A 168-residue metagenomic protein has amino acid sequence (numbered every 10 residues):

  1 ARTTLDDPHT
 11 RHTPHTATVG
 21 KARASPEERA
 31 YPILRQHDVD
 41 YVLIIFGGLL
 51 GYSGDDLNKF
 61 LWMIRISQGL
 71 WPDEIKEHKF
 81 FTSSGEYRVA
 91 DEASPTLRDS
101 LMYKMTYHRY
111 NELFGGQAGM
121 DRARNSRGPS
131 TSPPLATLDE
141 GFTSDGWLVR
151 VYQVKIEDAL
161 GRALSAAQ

Functional and structural regions predicted by a protein language model:
A1-Q168: Extracytoplasmic
